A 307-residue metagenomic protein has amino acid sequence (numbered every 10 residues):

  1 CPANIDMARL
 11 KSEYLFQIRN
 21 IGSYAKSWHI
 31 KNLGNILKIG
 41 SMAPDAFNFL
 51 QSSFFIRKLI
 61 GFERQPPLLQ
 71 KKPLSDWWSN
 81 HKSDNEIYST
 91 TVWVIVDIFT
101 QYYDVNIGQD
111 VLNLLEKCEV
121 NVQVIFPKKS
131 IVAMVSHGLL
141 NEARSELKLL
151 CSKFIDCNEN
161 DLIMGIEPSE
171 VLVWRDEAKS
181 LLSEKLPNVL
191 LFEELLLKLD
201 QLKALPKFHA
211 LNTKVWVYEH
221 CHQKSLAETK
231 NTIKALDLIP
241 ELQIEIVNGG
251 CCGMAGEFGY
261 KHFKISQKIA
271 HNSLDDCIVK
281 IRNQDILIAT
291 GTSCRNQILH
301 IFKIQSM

Functional and structural regions predicted by a protein language model:
C1-I5: Long amphipathic alpha-helical segments
M7-M307: Iron-sulfur cluster-binding electron-transfer modules in prokaryotic oxidoreductases
